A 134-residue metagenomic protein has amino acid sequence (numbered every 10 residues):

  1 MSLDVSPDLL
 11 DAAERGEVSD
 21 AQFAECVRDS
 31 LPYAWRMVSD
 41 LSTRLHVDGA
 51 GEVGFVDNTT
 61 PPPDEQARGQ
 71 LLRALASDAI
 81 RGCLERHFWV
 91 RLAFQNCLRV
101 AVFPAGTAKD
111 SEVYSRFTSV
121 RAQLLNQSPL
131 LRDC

Functional and structural regions predicted by a protein language model:
M1-C134: Fe(II)/2-oxoglutarate oxygenase catalytic core
